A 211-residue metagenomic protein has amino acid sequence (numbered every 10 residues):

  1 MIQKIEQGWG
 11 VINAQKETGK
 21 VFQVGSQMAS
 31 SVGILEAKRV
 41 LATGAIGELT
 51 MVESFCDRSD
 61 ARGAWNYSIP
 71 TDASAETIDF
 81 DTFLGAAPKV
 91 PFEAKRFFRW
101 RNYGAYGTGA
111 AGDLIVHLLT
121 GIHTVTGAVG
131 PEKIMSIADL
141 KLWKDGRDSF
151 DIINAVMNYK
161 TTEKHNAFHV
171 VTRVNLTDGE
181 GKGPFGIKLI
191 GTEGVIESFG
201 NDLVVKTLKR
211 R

Functional and structural regions predicted by a protein language model:
M1-S30, G44: Beta-strand-loop-alpha-helix segment that lines the small-molecule cofactor/substrate pocket of alpha/beta enzymes
A14, L35-A42: Active-site Tyr-X1-5-Lys
Q23-G25, L41, E53-S54, W65: Alpha/beta-hydrolase
E36, E48, E53-D57, R62-R211: Contiguous beta-strand/loop segments that form the cofactor/metal-binding neighborhood of enzyme cores
